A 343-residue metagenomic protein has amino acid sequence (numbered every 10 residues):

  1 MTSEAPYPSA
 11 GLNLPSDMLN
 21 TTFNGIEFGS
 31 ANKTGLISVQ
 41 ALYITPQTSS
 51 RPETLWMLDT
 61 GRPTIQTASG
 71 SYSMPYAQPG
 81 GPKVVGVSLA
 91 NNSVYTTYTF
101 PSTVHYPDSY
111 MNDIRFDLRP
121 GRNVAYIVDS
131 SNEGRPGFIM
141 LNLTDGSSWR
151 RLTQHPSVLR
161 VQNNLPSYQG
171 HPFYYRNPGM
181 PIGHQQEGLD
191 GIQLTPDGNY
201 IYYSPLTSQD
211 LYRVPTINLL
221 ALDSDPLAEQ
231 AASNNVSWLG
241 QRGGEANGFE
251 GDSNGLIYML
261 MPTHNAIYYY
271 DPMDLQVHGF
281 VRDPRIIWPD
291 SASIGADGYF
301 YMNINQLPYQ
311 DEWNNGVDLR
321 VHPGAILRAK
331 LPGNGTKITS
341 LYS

Functional and structural regions predicted by a protein language model:
T2, P75-N92, F138-G146, G316-N334: Beta-propeller blade signature
T2-T34, N92-P107, S148-I182, S224-G243 (+1 more regions): Surface-exposed loop and turn segments in beta-propeller and other repeat-based domains that flank or scaffold
E27-L55, P63, S102-V128, V158-Y200 (+3 more regions): Beta-rich, blade/repeat-based domains predominating in secreted/periplasmic proteins but also intracellular
I37, E53, P82-V84, N123 (+6 more regions): Repetitive beta-architecture junctions, highlighting loop-to-beta-strand starts across blade-like repeats
L58-Q78, V128-N132, G137-F138, N305-P323: Short, conserved, GDST-rich strand-edge loop motifs in beta-rich repeat architectures
L89-A90, L143-W149, S157, R213-L227 (+2 more regions): Short loop/turn segments immediately following beta-strands, especially the blade-tip and inter-blade linker loops
S291-S343: Blade-level signature of beta-propeller repeat domains, shared across WD40, Kelch, NHL, RCC1 and BNR/Asp-box propellers
